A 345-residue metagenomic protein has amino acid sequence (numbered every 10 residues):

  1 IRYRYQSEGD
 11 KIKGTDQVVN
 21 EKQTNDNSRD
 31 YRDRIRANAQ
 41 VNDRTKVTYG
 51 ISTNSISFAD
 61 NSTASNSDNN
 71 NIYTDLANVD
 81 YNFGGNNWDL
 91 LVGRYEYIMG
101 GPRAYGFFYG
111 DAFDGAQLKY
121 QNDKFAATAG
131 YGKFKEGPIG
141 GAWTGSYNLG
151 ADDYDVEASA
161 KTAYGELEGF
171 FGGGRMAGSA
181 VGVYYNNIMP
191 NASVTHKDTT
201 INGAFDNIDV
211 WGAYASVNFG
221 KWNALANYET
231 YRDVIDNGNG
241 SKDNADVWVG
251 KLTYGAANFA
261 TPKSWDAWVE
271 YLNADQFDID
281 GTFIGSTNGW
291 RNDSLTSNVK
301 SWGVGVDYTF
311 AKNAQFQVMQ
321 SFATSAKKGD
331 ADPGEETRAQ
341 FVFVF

Functional and structural regions predicted by a protein language model:
I1-Y95, A116-G130, G150, A158-S159 (+7 more regions): Beta-barrel outer-membrane channel/assembly domains of diderm bacteria
Y5-D10, P138, T144-V156, G174-M176 (+2 more regions): Gram-negative and organellar
E8-I12, F58-N61, G101-A104, E136-G141 (+4 more regions): Outer-membrane beta-barrel proteins
T15-E21, M99-G100, Y147-A151, D198-T199 (+1 more regions): Extracytoplasmic loops and strand-loop junctions of Gram-negative outer membrane beta-barrel proteins
G93-I98, T144-N148, G220-W222, G281 (+1 more regions): Flexible, solvent-exposed coil segments and beta strand-coil junctions, predominantly the extracellular/periplasmic
Y97-A151: Internal, well-ordered domain-core segments that constitute the primary functional module of diverse proteins
A129, G141-E166, A180-I208: Outer-membrane pore/translocation modules
G165, S179-P190, V194-I201, S264-G305: Outer membrane beta-barrel transmembrane domains
